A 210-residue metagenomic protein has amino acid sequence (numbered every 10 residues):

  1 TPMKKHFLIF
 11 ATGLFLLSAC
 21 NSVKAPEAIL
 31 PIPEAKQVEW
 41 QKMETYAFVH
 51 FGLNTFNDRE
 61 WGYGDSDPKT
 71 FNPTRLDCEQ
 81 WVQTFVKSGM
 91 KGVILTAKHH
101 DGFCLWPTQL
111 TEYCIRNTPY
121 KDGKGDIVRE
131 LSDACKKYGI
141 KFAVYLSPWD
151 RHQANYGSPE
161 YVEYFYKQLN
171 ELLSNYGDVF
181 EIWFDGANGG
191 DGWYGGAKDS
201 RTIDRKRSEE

Functional and structural regions predicted by a protein language model:
T1-A25: Bacterial Sec-dependent N-terminal signal peptides
V23-E209: Mature catalytic domains of secreted/periplasmic carbohydrate-active enzymes
